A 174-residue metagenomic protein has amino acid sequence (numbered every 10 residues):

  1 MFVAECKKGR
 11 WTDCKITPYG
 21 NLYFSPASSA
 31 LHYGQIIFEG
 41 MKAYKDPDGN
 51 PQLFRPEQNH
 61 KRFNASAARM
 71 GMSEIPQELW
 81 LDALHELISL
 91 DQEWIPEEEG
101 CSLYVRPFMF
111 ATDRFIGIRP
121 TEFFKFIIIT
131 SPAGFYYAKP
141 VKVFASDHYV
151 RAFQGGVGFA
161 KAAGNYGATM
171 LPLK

Functional and structural regions predicted by a protein language model:
M1-L87, F108, F115-K174: Helix-start/capping segments and mature chain N-termini
P76-E78, W94-S102: Flexible, glycine/charged-enriched surface loops at secondary-structure junctions
D91-Q92, P96, P107-T112: Active-site loop/lid in soluble adenylation, ligation, and acyl-transfer enzymes
